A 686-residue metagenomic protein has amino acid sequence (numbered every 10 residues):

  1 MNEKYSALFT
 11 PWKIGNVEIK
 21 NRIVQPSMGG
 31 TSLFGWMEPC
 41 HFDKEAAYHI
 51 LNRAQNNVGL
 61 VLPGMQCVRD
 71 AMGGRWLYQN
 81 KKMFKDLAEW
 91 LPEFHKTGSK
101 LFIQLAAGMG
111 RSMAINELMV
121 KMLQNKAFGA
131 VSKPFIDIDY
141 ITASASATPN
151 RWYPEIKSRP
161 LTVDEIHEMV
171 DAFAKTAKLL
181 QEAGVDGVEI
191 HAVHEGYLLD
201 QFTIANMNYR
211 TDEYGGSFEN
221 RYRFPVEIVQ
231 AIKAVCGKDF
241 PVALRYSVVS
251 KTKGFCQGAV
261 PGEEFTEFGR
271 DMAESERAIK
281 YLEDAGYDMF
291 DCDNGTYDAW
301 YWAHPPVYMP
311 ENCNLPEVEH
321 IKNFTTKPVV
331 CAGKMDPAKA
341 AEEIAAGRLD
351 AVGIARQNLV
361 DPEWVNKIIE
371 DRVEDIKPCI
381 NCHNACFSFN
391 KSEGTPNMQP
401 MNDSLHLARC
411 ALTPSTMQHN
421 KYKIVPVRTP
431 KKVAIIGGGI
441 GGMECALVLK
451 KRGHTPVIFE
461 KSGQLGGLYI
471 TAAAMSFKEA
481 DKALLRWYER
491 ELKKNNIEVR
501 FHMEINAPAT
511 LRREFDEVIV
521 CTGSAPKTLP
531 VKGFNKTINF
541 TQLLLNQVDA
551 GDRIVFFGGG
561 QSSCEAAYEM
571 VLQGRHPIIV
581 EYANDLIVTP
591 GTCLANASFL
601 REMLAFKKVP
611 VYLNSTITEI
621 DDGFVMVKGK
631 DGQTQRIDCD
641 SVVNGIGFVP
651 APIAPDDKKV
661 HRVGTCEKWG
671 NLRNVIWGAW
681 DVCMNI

Functional and structural regions predicted by a protein language model:
M1-I436, I440, E444-K451, P526-K527: Flavin-dependent oxidoreductase catalytic cores
W36-C40, P305, T589-C593, R673-N674: Short, solvent-exposed loop/turn segments at secondary-structure boundaries
V58, V185, Y287, L349 (+4 more regions): Local beta-strand N-terminus motif with an aromatic residue
S99, F240, K327-P328, H454 (+5 more regions): A structural micro-motif
H194, M335-D336, M503-N506, S615: Short beta->alpha linker loops
A341-I354, N358-E363, E374, E479 (+6 more regions): C-terminal structured "cap/appendage" subdomains that terminate the fold
V427-I458, R500-R513, C521-V531, K536 (+3 more regions): Rossmann-like dinucleotide/flavin-binding elements
T455-E498, A567-T616: Rossmann-like dinucleotide-binding cores of NAD(P)H-dependent redox enzymes
